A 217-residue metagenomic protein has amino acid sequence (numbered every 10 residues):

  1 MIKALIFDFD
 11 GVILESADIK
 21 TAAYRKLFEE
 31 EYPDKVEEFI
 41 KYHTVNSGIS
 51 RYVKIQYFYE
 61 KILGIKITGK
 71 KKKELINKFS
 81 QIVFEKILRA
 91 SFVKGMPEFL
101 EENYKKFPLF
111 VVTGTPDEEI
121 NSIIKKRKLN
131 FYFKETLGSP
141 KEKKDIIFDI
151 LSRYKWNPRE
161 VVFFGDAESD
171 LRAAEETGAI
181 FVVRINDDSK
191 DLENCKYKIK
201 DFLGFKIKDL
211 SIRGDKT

Functional and structural regions predicted by a protein language model:
M1-I2, D117, I123-F163, A167-T217: Asp-based, Mg2+/Mn2+-dependent phosphohydrolase catalytic module
M1-K41: Active-site neighborhood of HAD-like aspartate-dependent phosphohydrolases
I13, L109, F163-F164: Conserved SAM-binding loop
I19, S50, S91, G95 (+3 more regions): Short beta->alpha linker loops
R25-E29, S50-I67: Helix-loop "lid/cap" segments that line or gate small-molecule binding pockets
E30-K35, L63-I67, K128-Y132, K155-W156: Short helix-capping segments at alpha-helix termini
Y59-G95: Metal-dependent phosphoesterase signature
Q81-V111, D117, N121, K144: Short, acidic loop-to-helix structural element flanking the phosphoryl-transfer center in phosphate-processing enzymes
